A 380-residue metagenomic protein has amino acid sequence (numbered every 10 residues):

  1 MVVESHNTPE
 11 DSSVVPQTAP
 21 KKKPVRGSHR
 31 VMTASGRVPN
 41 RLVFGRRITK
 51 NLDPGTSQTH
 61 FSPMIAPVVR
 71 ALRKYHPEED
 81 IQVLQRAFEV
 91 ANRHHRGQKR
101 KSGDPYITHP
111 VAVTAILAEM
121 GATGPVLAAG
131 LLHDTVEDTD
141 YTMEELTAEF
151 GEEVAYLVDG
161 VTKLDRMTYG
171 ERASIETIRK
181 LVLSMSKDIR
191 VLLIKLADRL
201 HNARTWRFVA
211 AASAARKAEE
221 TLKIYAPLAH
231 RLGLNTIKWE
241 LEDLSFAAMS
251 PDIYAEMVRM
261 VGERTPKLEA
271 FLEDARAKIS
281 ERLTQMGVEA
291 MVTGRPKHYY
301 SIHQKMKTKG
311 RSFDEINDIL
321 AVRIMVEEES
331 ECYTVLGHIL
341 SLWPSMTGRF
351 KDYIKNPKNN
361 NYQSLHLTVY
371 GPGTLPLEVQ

Functional and structural regions predicted by a protein language model:
V2-L377: Active-site helical microenvironments for divalent-metal-assisted chemistry
